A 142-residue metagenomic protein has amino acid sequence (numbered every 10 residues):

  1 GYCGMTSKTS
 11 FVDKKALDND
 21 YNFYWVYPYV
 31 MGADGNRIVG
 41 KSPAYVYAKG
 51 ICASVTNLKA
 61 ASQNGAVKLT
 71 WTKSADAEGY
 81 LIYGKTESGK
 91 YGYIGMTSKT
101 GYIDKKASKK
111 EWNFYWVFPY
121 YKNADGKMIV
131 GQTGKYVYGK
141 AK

Functional and structural regions predicted by a protein language model:
G1, W25, S74-Y93, W116: Extracellular low-complexity, O-glycosylation-prone stalks/linkers
G1-L17: Low-complexity/repetitive intrinsically disordered segments
Y2-S7, Y93-K99: Short beta-strand segments within Ig-like beta-sandwich modules, predominantly Fibronectin type-III
M5, K15, S62, M96 (+1 more regions): Conserved strand-loop elements at the edges of beta-sheets that form or border functional pockets
T9-F11, T100-I103: Short strand-edge motifs at loop-to-beta-strand transitions and within beta-strands of extracellular beta-rich domains
D13-G35, D104-K127, G131: Beta-strand-rich modules
K14, T70-T72, Y83, K105: Beta-strand residues in well-ordered beta-sheet regions across diverse protein folds
D18, D34-D76, K109, A124-K142: Pro/Thr/Ser/Gly-rich low-complexity, intrinsically disordered linker/stalk tracts
